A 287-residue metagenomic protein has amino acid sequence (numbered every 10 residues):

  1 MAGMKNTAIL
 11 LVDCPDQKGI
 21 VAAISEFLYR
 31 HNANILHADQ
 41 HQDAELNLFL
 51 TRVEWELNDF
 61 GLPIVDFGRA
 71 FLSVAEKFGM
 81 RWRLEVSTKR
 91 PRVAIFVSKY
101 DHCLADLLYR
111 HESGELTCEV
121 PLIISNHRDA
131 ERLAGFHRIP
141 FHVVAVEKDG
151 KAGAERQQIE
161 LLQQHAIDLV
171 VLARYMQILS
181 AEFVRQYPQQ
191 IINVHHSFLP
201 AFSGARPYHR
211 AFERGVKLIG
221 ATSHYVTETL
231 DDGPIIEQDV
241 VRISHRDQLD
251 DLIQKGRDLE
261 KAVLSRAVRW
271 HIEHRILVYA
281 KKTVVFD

Functional and structural regions predicted by a protein language model:
A2-P91: A conserved regulatory-domain signal marking ACT and ACT-like small-molecule sensing domains and adjacent regulatory
D13, A94-F96, I124: Short hydrophobic segments within beta-strands
N34, R81, E119, P140-H142 (+1 more regions): Conserved beta-strand segments of alpha/beta enzyme cores
R90-D106: Short, low-order "capping/linker" segments at domain edges
H111-E119: A short alpha->loop->secondary-structure connector
C118-D129: Short internal beta-strands
H127, G150, A154, H165-D287: Donor/substrate-binding cores of folate-linked one-carbon enzymes
G135, I139-H165: Adenosine-nucleotide cofactor-binding segment
